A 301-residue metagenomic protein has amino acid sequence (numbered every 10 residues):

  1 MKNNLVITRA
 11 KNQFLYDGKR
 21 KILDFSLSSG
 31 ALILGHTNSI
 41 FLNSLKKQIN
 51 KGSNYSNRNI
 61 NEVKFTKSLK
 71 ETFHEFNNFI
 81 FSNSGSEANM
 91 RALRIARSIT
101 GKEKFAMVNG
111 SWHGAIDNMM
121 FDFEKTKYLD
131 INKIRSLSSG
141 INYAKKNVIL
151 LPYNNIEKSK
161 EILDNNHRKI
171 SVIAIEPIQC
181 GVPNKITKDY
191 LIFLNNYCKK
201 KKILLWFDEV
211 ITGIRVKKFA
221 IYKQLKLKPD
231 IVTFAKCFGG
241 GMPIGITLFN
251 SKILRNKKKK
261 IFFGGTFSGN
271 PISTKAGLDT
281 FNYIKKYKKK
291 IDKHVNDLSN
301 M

Functional and structural regions predicted by a protein language model:
M1-M301: Conserved N-terminal phosphate-binding loop of PLP-dependent enzymes in the Aspartate aminotransferase
